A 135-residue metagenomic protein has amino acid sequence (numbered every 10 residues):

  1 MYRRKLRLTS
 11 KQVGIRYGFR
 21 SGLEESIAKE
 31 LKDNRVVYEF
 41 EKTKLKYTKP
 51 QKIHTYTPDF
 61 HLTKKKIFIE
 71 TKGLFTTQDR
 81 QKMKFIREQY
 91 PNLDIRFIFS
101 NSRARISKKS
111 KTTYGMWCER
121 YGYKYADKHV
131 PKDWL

Functional and structural regions predicted by a protein language model:
M1-L135: Nucleic-acid endo/exonuclease domains
